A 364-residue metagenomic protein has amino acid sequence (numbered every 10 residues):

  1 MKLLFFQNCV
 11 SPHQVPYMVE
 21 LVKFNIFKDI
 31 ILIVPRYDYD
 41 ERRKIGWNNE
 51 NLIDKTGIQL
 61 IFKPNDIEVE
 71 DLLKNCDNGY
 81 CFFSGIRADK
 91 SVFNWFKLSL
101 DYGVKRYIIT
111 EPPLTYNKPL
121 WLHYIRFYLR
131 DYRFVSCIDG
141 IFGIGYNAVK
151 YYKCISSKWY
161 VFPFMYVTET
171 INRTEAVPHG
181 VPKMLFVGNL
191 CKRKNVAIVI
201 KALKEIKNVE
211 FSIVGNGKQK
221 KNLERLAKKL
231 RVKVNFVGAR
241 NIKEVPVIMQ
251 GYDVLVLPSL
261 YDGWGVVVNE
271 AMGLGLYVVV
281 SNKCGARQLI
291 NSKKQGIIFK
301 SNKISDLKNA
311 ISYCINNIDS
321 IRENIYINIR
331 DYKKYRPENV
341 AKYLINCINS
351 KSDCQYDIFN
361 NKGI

Functional and structural regions predicted by a protein language model:
P12-Y17, P182, F186-E205, K218-N222: A conserved mid-protein helix/loop that constitutes part of the nucleotide-sugar donor-binding site
G57, E224-R240: Nucleotide-activated donor-binding/catalytic signature segment of Leloir-type glycosyltransferases, i.e., the conserved
H123-I141: Membrane-proximal helix-turn-helix segments that form the acceptor-binding/catalytic region of lipid-linked
S136-H179: Donor nucleotide-sugar binding/catalytic pocket of nucleotide-sugar-dependent glycosyltransferases
A239, V247-Y252: Short alpha-helical donor nucleotide-sugar binding micro-motif in glycosyltransferases
L260: Aromatic "clamp/platform" in nucleotide-sugar-dependent glycosyltransferases that forms part of the donor/acceptor
Y277-V280: Short hydrophobic beta-strand element within catalytic cores of glycosyltransferases and related nucleotide-activated
S292-K293, I297-I304, S312-I318: Conserved acidic donor-binding segment of nucleotide-sugar-dependent glycosyltransferases
